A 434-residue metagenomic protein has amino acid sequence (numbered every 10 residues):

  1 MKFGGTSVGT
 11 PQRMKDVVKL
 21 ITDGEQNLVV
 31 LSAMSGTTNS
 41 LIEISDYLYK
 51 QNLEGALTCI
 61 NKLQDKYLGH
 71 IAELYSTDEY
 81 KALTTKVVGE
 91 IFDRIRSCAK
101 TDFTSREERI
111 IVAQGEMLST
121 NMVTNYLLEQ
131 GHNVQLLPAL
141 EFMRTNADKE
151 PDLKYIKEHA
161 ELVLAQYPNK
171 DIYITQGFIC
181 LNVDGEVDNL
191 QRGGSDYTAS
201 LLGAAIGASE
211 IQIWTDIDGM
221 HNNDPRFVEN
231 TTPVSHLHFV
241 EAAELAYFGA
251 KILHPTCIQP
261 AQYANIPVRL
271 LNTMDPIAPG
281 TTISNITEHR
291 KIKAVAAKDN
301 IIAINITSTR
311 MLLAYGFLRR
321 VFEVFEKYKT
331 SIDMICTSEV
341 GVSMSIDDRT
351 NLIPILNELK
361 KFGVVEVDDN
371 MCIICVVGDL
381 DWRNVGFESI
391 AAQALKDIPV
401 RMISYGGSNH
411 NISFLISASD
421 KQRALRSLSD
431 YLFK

Functional and structural regions predicted by a protein language model:
M1-L253, I258, S417: Nucleotide/pyrophosphate-binding catalytic subdomain
S7, L28-V29, Y173-T175, E186-Q191 (+10 more regions): Structured core elements
V8, T37-T38, R144, L181-V183 (+6 more regions): Flexible loop/turn segments at secondary-structure boundaries
E25, H132, I266, T330 (+1 more regions): Short phosphate-binding/catalytic loops that engage adenosine nucleotides
H238-R310: A conserved active-site cap/scaffold subdomain adjacent to cofactor or substrate pockets
P279-K434: A conserved regulatory-domain signal marking ACT and ACT-like small-molecule sensing domains and adjacent regulatory
